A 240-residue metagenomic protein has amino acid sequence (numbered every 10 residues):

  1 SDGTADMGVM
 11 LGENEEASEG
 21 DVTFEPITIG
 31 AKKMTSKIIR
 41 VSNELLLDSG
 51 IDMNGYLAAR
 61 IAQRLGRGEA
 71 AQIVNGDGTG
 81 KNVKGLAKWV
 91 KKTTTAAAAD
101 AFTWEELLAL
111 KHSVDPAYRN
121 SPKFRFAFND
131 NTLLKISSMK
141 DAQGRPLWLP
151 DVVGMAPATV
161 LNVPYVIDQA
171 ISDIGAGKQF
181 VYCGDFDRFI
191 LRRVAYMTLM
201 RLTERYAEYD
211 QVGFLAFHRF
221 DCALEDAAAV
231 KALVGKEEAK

Functional and structural regions predicted by a protein language model:
S1-K123, S137, R145-W148, V153-A158 (+3 more regions): Acidic/polar, low-complexity extended loops/arms that serve as protein-protein interfaces in large oligomeric shells
D6-T23, L202-K240: Protruding loop/beta-arch "assembly-hinge" segments enriched in small, turn-prone residues
V9-L11, I51-D52, S137-D141, G175-Q179 (+3 more regions): Short conserved micro-motifs at the rims of enzyme active sites and ligand-binding pockets
V41-N43, D130, H218: Short, structured patches in soluble enzyme cores that scaffold and shape functional sites
D115, R119, D141, Y165 (+5 more regions): Hydrophobic alpha-helix feature that most strongly marks membrane-spanning transmembrane helices and their immediate
S121-N131: C-terminal amphipathic alpha-helical segment
N129, Y165, F214: Hydrophobic, well-ordered secondary-structure elements that form the walls of internal hydrophobic environments
T159-E204: C-terminal hydrophobic structural anchor segments that stabilize assembly/packing rather than catalytic chemistry
